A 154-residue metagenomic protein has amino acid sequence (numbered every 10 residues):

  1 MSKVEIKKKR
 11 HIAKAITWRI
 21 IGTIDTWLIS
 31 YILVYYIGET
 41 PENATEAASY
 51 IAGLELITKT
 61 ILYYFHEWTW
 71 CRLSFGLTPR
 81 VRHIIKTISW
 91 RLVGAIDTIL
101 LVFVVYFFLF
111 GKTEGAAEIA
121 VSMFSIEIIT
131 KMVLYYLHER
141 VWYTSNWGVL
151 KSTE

Functional and structural regions predicted by a protein language model:
S2-E154: Juxtamembrane/disordered regions of integral membrane proteins
